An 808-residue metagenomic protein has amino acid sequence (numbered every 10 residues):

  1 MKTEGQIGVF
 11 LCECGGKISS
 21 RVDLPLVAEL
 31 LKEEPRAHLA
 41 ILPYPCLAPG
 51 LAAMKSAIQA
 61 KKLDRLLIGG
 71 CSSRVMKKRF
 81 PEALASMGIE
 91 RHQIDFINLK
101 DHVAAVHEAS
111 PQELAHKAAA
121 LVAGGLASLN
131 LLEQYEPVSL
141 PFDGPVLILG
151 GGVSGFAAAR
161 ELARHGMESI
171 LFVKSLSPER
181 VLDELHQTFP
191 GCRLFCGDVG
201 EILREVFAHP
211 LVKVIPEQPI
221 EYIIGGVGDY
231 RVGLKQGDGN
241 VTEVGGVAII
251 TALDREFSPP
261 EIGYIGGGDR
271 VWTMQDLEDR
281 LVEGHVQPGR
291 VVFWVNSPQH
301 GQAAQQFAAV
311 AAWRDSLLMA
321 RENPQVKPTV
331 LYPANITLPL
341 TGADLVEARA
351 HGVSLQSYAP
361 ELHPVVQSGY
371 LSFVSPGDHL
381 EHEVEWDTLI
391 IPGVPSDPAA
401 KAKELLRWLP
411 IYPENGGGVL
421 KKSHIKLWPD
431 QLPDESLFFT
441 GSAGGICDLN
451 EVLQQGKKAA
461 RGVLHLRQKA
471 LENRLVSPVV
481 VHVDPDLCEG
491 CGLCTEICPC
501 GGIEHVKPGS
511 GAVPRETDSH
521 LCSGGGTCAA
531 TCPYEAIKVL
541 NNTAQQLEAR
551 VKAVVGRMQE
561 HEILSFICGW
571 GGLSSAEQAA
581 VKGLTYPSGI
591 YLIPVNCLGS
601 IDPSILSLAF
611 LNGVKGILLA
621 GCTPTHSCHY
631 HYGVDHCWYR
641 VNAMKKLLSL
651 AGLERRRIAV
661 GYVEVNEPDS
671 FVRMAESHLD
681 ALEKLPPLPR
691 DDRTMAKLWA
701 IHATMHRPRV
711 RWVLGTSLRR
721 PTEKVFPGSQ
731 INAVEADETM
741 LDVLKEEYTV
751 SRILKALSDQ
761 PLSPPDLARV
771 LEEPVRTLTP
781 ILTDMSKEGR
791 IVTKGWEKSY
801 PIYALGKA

Functional and structural regions predicted by a protein language model:
M1-E562, L573, T585-I590, P594-L598 (+2 more regions): Residues forming the flavin
I503-E504, I537-K538, S786-W796: A short, conserved structural fragment
M674-G728: Charged, amphipathic alpha-helical linkers/stalks
F726-R752, P801: Short alpha-helical segments that sit at the start of domains
V743-E747, T793-A808: Short, cationic-aromatic polyanion-contact patches
D759-S763: Short capping segments at the starts of secondary-structure elements
D766-R769: A short acidic, leucine-rich amphipathic alpha-helix
E773-D784: Short amphipathic alpha-helical interaction segments
